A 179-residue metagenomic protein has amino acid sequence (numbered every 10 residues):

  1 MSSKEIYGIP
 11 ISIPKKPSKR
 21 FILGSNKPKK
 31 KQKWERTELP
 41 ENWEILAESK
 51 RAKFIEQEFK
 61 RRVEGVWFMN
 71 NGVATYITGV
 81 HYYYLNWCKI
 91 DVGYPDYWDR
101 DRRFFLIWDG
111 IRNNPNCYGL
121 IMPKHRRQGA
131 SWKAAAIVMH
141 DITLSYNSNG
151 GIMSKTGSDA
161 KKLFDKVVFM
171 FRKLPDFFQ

Functional and structural regions predicted by a protein language model:
S2-Q179: Phosphate/NTP-binding elements of NTP-utilizing enzymes
